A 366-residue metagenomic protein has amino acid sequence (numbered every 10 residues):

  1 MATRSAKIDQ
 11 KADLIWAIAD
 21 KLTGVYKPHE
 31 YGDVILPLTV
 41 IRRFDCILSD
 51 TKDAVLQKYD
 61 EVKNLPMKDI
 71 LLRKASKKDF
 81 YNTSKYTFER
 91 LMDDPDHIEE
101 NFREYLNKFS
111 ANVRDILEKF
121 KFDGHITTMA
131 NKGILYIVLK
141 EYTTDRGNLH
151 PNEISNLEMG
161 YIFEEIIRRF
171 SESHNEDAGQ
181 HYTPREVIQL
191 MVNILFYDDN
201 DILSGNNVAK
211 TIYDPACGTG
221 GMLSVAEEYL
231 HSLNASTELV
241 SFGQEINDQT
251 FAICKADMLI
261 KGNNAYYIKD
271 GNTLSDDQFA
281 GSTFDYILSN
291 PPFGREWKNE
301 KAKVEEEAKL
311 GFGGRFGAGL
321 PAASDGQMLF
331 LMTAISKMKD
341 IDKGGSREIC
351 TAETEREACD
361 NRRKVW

Functional and structural regions predicted by a protein language model:
M1-D199, Y267-Q278: Non-catalytic, mostly N-terminal accessory regions of nucleic-acid modification and defense proteins
Q10-A17, T39, L157, Y161 (+10 more regions): Generic recognition of stable, solvent-exposed alpha-helical segments in well-folded globular domains
I15, K21, E30-V40, M191 (+2 more regions): Conserved Class I SAM-dependent methyltransferase catalytic core
A19-D20, N148, E172-A178, I212 (+3 more regions): Glycine- and acidic
L48, L230, N234, M338: Active-site catalytic pocket residues across diverse enzymes, especially alpha/beta-hydrolases
T128, N152, A216, G243-N247 (+3 more regions): Hydrophobic alpha-helical scaffolding
H181-S289, G294-E306, T351-E353, K364: Conserved S-adenosyl-L-methionine
F293-E296, E300, E306-S324: Conserved catalytic motifs of ABC-family nucleotide-binding domains
